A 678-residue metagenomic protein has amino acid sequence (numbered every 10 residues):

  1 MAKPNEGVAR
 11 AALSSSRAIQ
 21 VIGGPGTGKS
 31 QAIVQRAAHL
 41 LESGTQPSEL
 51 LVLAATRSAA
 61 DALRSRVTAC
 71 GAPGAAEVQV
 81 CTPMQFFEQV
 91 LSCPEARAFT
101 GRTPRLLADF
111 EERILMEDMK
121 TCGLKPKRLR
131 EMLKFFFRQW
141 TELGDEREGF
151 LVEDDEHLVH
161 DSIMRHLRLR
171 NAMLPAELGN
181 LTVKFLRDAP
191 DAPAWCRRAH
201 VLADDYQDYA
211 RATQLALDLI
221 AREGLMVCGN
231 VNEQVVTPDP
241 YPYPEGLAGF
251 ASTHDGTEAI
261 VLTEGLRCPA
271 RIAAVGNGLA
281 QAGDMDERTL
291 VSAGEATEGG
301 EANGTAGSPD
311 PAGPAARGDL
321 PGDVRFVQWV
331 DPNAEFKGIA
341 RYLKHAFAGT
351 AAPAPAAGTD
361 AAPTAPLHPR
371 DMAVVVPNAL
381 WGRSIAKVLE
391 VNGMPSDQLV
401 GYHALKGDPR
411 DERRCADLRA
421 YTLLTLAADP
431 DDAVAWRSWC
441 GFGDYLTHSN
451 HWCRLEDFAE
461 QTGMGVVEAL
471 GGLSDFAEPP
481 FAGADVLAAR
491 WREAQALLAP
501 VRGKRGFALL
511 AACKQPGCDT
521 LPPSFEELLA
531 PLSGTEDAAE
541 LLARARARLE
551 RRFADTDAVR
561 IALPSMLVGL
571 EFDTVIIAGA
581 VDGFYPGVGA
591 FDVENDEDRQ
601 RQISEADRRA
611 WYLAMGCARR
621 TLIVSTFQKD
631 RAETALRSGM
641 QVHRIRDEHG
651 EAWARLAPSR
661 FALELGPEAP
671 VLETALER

Functional and structural regions predicted by a protein language model:
M1-A98, A274-N277, A354-A356, L613-G616: P-loop NTPase Walker
M1-T27, Q31-A32, E49-L51, E117-L202 (+5 more regions): Accessory N-terminal region flanking or inserted into the helicase ATPase core in nucleic-acid motor proteins
I19-L40, G256-I260, E264-P395, T674: Helicase P-loop NTPase motor core
T27, Q207-Q281, T289, A293-A306 (+3 more regions): Conserved helicase motor core of SF1/SF2 NTP-dependent helicases
V80-V90, V201-D205, D537-G589, A606-D630 (+1 more regions): Conserved helicase core region in the C-terminal RecA-like lobe
E301-S308, P366-A499: ATPase/helicase motor core of nucleic-acid motors
N303-S308, A356-A362, A469-T574, D582-V588 (+2 more regions): Accessory C-terminal helicase-associated subdomains
V581-R678: C-terminal accessory regions
